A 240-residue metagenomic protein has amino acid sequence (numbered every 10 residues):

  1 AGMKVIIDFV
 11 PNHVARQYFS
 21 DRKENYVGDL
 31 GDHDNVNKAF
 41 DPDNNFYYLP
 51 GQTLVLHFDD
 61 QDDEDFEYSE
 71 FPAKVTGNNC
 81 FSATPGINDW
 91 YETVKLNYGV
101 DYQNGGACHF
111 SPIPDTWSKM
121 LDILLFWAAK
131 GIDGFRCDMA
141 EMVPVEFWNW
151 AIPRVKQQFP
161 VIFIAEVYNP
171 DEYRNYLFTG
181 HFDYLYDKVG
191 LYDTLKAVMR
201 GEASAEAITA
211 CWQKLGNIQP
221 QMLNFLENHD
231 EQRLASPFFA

Functional and structural regions predicted by a protein language model:
A1-F126, A151: Substrate-binding/active-site clefts of carbohydrate-active enzymes
H13, Y26-G28, D32-N37, D43-N44 (+4 more regions): Active-site-proximal helices and loops of the catalytic beta/alpha 8
R22-Y26, P72-N88, K196-I208, N224-R233: Short flexible/disordered coil segments
E92, G216-A240: Active-site clefts of carbohydrate-active enzymes
L96, Y186, L234: Short clusters of hydrophobic/aromatic residues that line enzyme substrate/ligand-binding pockets
S111-I113, R136-M139, R233-A240: Active-site rim elements
